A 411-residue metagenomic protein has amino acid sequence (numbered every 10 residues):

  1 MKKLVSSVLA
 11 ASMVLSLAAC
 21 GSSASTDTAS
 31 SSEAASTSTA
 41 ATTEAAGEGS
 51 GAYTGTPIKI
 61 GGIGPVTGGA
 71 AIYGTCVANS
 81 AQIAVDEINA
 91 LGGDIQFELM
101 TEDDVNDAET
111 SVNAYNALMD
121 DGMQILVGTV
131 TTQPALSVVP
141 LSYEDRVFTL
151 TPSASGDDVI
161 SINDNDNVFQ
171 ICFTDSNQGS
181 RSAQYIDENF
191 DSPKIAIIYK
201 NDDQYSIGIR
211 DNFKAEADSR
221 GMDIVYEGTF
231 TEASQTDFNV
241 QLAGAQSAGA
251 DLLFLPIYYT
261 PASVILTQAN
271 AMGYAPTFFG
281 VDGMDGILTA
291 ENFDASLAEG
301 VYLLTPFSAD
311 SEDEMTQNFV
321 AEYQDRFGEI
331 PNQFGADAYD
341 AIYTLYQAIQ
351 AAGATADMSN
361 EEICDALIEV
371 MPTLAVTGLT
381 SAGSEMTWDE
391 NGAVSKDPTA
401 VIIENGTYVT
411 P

Functional and structural regions predicted by a protein language model:
M1, D27-A29: Universal eukaryotic N-terminal targeting presequences
M1-L9: Positively charged n-region of N-terminal signal peptides that target proteins for export
S16-A19: C-terminal motif of bacterial Sec signal peptides marking the signal peptidase cleavage site
G21-A24: Bacterial signal peptide processing site
T28, A34-P411: Extracytosolic ligand-binding ectodomains
